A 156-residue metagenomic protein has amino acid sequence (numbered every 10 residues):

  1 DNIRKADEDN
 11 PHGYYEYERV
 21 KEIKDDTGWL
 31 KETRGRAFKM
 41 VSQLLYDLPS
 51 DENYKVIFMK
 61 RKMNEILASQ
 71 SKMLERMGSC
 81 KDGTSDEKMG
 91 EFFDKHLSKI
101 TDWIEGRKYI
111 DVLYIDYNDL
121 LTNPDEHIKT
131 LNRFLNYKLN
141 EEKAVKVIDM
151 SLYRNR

Functional and structural regions predicted by a protein language model:
D1-R34, D149-R156: PAPS-dependent sulfotransferase catalytic core
I3, D116-Y117, K143-A144: Proline- and acidic/polar-enriched loop/turn elements at helix boundaries
E8-D9, E87, D111, V147: Generic detection of intrinsically disordered/low-complexity segments and helix-coil linkers/edges
G35-N140: PAPS-dependent sulfotransferase catalytic domain
N136-R156: C-terminal end-helix/capping segment
